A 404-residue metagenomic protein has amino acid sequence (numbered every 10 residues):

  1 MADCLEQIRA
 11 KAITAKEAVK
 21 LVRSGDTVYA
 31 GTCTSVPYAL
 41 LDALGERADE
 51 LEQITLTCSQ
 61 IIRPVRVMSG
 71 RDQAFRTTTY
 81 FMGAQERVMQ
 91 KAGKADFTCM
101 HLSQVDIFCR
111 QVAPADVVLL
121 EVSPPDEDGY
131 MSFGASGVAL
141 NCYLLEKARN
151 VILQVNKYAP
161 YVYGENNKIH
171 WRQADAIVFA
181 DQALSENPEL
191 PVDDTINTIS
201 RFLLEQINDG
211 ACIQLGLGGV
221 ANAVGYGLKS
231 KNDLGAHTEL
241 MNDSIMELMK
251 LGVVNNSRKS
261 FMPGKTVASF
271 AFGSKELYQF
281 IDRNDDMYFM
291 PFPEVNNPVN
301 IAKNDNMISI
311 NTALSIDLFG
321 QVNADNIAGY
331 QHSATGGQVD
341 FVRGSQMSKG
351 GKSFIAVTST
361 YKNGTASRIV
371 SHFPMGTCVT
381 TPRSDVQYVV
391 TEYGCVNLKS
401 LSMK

Functional and structural regions predicted by a protein language model:
M1-K404: Conserved alpha/beta enzyme-core scaffold
